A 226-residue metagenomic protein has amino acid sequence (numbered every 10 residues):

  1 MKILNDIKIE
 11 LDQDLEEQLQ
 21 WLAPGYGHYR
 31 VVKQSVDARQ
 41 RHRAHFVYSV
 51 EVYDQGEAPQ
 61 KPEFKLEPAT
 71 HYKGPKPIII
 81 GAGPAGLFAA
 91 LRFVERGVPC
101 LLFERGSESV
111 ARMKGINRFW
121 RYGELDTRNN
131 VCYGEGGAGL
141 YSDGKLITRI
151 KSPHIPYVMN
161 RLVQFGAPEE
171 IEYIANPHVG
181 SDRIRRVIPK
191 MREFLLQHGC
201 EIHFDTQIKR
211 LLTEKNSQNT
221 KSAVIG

Functional and structural regions predicted by a protein language model:
M1-P75: Extreme N-terminal leader/targeting segments of oxidoreductases
K2-L4, Q34, R43-H45, A111 (+2 more regions): Conserved N-terminal/central alpha/beta ligand/cofactor-binding core
P24, L91, E95, E193: Short, well-ordered alpha-helices that flank and scaffold nucleotide-derived cofactor binding pockets
R30-V36, F204-K221: A conserved short coil-to-beta-strand element within the FAD-binding core of flavoproteins
R41-F46, R183-V187, L212-I225: A short, glycine/Asx- and small/polar-enriched loop/turn that sits immediately N-terminal to a beta-strand
K73-E108: N-terminal Rossmann-like FAD-binding beta1-loop-alpha1 element of flavoenzymes
P77-I80, F103, F204, I208 (+1 more regions): Short hydrophobic core segments
A111-N117, K151-S152, T213-N216, K221-G226: Short acidic, glycine/serine/threonine-rich loops at helix termini
